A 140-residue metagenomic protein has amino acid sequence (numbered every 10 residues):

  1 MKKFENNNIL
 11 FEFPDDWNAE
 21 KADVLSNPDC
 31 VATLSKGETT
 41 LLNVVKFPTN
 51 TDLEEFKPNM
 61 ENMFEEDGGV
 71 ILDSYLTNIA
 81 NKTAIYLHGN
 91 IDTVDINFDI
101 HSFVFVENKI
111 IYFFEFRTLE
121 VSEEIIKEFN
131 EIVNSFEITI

Functional and structural regions predicted by a protein language model:
K3, D16-V24, D67-N78, T139: Short secondary-structure junctions
K3, N7-L53, I96: Secretory pathway targeting signatures of secreted, lumenal, and periplasmic proteins
D15-A19, F113-I140: Surface-exposed amphipathic alpha-helical segments
D16, S35-T39, A80-K82, V104-I111: Short, solvent-exposed coil/turn segments at beta-strand boundaries
P48, N90-I91, R117-T118: Short beta-strand segments enriched in hydrophobic/aromatic residues within well-folded beta-rich domains
L53-E54, D95, S122-I126: Loop/helix-junction capping segments adjacent to catalytic residues or to phosphate/diphosphate-binding pockets
E54-E61, N130: Generic alpha-helical structural signal
M60-N108: Signature of long, low-cysteine stretches enriched in small and polar/charged residues
